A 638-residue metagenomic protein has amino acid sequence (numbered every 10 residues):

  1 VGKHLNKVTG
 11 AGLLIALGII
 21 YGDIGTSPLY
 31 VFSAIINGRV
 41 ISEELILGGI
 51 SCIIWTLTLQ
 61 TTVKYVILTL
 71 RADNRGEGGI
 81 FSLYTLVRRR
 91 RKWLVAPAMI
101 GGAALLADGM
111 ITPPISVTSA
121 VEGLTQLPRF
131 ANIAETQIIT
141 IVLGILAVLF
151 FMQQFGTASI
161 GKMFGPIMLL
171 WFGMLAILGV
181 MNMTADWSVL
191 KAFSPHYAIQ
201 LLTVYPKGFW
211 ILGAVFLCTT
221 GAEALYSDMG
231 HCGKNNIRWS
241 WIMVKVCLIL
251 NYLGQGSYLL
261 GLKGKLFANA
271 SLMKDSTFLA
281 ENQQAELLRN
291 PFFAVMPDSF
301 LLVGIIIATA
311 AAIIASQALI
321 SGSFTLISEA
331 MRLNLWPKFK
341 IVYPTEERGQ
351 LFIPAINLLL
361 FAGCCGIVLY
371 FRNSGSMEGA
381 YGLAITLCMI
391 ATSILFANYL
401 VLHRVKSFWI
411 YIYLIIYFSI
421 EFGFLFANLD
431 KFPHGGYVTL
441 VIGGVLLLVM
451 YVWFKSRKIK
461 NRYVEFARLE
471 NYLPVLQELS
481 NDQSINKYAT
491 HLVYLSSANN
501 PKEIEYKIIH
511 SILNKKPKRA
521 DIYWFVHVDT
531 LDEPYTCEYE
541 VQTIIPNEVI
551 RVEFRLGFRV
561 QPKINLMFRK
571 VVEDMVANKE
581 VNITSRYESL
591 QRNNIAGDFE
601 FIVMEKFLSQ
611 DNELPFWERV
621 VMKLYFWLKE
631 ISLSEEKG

Functional and structural regions predicted by a protein language model:
V1-G638: The structured alpha-helical core of multi-pass membrane proteins
